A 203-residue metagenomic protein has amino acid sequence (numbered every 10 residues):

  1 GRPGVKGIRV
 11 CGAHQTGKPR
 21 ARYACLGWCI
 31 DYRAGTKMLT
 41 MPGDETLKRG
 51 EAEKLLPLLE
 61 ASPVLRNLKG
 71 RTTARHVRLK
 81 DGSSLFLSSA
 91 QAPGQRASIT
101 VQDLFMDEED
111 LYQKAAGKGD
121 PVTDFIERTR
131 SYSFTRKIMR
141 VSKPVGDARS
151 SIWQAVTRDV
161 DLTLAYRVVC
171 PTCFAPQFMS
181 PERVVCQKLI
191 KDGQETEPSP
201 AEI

Functional and structural regions predicted by a protein language model:
G1-I203: Phosphate/NTP-binding elements of NTP-utilizing enzymes
